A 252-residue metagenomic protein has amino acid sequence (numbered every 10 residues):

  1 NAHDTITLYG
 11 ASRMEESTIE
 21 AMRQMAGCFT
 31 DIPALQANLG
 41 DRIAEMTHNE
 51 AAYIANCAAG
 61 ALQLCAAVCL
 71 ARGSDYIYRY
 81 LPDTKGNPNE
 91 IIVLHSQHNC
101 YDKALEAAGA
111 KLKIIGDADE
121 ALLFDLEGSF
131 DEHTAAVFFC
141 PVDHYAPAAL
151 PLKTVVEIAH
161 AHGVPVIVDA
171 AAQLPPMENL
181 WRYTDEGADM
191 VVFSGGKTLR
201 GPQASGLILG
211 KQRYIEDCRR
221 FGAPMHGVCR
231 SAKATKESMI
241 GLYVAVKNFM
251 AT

Functional and structural regions predicted by a protein language model:
N1-M14, G40-T252: Conserved PLP-enzyme active-site core in the AAT-like
N1-P33: Glycine-rich phosphate-binding segment of PLP-dependent enzymes
A34-L39: A short, well-structured juxtamembrane/interface segment
